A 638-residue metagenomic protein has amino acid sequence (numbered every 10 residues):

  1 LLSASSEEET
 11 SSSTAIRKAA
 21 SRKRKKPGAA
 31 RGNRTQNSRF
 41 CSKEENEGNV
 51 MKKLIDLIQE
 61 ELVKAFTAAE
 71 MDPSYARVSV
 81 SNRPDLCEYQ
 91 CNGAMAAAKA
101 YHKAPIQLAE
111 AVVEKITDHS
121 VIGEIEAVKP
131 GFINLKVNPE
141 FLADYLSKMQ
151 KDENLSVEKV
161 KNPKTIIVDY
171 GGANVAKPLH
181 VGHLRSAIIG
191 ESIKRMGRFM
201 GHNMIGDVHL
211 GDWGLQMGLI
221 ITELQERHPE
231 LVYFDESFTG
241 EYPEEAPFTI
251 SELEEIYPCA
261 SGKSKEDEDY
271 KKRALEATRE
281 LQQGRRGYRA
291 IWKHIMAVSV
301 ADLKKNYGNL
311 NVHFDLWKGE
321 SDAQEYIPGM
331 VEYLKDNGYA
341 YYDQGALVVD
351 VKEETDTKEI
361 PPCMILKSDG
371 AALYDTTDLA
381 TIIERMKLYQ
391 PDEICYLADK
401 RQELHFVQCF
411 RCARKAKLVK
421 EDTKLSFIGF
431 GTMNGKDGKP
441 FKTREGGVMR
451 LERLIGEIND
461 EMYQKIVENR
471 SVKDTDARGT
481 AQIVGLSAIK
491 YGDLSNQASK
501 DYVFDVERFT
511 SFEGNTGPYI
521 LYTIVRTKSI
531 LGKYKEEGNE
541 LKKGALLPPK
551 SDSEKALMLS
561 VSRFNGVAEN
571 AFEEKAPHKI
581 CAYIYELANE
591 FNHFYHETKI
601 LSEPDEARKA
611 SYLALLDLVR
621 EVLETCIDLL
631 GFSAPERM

Functional and structural regions predicted by a protein language model:
S3-S6, S11-R17, S21-R24: Low-acidity, Ser/Thr- and Arg-rich intrinsically disordered low-complexity segments
E8, G32-R34: Short glycine-rich, low-complexity segments
R39-V50: Short, Lys/Arg-enriched N-terminal segments with co-localized hydrophobic residues within the first ~10-30 amino acids
M51-A143, K161-M638: Non-catalytic interaction-recognition regions
F141-L155: Secondary-structure boundary elements
D152-K164: Short, cationic low-complexity segments
